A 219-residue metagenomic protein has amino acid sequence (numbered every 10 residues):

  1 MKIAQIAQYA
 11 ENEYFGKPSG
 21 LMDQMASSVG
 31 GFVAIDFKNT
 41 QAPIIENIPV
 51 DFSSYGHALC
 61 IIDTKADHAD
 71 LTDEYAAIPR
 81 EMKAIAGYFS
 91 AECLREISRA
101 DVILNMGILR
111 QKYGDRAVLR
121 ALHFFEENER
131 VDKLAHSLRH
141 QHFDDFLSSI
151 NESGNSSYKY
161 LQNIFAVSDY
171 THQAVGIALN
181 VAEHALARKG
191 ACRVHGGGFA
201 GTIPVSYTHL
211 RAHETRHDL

Functional and structural regions predicted by a protein language model:
M1, M22-M25, M82, M106: Detector for methionine-enriched segments
K2-Q24: Glycine-rich, mobile lid/loop segments that gate access to catalytic sites or pores
N12-F15, V33-R193, V205-R211, R216: C-terminal nucleotide
S19, Q24, R193-T202: Conserved phosphate/anionic-ligand binding catalytic regions in large, soluble enzymes, centered on
V29, Y55-G56, F199: Short, well-ordered loop/turn elements at secondary-structure boundaries
